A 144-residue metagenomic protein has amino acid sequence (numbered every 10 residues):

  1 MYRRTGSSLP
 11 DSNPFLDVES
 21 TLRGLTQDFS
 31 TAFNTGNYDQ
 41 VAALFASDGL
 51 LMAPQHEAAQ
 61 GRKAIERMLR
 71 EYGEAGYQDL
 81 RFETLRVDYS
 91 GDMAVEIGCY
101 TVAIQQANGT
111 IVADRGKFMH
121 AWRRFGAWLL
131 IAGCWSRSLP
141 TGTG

Functional and structural regions predicted by a protein language model:
M1-A43, L50-G144: A beta-strand edge to alpha-helix "cap/lid" segment located at domain peripheries
